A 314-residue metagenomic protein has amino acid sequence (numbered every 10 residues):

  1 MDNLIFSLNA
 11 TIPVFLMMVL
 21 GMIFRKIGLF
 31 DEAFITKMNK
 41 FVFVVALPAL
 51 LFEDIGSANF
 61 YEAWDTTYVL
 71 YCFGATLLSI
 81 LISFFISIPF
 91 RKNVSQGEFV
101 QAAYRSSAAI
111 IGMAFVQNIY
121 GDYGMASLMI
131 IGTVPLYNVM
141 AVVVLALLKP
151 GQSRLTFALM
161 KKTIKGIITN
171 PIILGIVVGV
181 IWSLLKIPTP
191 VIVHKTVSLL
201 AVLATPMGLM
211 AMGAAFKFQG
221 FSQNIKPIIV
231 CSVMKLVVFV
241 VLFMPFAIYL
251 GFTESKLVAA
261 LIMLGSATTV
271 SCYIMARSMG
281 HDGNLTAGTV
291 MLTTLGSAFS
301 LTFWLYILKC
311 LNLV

Functional and structural regions predicted by a protein language model:
M1-V314: Alpha-helical transmembrane segments of multi-pass small-molecule/ion transporters
